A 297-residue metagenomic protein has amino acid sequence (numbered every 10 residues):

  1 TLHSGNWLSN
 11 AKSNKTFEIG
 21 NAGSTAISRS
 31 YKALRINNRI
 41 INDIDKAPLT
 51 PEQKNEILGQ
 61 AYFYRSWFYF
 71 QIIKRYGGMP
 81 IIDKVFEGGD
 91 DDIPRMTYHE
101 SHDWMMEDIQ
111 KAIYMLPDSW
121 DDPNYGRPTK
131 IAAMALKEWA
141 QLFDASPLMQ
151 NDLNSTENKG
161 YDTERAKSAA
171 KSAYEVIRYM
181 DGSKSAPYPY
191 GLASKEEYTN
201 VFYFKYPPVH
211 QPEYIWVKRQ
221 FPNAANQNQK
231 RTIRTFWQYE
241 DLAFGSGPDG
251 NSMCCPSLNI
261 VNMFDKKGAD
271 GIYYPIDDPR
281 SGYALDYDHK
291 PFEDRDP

Functional and structural regions predicted by a protein language model:
T1-S4, K130-M134, W139-P297: An aromatic- and glycine-enriched ligand-binding surface/loop that stacks and positions planar moieties
L2-Y76, G89-Y125, P291-E293: Conserved, well-structured interaction surfaces
K15, I73-P80, Y114, Y190 (+2 more regions): Flexible, active-site-adjacent loop/turn segments at secondary-structure boundaries
L34, I41, I72, P80-I82 (+3 more regions): Structural recognition of the beta-strand scaffold that forms the well-ordered cores of secreted hydrolase catalytic
Q71, R75-G78, K84, M115 (+3 more regions): Alpha-solenoid helical repeat scaffolds
G78-V85, I113-P123, K184-K195: Glycine- and aromatic-rich loop/turn segments at beta-sheet edges
M79, E87-G88, F221-N223: Solvent-exposed loop/turn segments at secondary-structure junctions within structured extracellular/periplasmic domains
F86-I93, D122, L153-D162: Short helix/strand-bridging catalytic loops that position acidic/His residues to coordinate divalent metals and engage
